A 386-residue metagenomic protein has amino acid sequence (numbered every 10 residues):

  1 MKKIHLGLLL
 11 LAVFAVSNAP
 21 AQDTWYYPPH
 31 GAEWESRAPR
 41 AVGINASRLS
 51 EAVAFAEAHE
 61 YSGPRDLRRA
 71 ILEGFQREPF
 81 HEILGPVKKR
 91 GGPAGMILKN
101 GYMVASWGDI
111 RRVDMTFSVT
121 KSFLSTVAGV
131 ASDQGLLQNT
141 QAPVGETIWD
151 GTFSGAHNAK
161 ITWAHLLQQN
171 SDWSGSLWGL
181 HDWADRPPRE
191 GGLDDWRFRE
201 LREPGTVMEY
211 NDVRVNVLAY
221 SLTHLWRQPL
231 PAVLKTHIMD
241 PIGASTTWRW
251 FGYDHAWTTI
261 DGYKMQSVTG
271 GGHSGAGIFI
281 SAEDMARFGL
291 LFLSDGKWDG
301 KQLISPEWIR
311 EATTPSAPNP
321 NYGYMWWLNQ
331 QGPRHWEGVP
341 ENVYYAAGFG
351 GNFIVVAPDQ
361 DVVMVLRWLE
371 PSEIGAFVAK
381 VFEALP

Functional and structural regions predicted by a protein language model:
G7-A15: Bacterial N-terminal signal peptides
A19-D109, Q134-L137, F382-P386: N-terminal leader/targeting segments and the immediately adjacent pre-domain N-terminus
E35-S36, E57, Y61-P86, T116 (+2 more regions): Active-site-proximal loop and beta-strand segments within enzyme catalytic domains
N45, G101, M115-T140, L166 (+3 more regions): Active-site SXXK
Y102-R112, G175-D254, A276: Catalytic-site signature segments of enzymes, centered on catalytic residues
S122-T126, R214-S221, A276-K297, N352-W368: Active-site-proximal alpha-helical segments within enzyme catalytic domains
Q134-D172, W226-G275: Active-site helix/loop module of the DD-peptidase/beta-lactamase fold, centered on the serine-lysine SxxK catalytic
T246, W257-G270, A276, T314-V363: Active-site Gly/Thr loop motif
